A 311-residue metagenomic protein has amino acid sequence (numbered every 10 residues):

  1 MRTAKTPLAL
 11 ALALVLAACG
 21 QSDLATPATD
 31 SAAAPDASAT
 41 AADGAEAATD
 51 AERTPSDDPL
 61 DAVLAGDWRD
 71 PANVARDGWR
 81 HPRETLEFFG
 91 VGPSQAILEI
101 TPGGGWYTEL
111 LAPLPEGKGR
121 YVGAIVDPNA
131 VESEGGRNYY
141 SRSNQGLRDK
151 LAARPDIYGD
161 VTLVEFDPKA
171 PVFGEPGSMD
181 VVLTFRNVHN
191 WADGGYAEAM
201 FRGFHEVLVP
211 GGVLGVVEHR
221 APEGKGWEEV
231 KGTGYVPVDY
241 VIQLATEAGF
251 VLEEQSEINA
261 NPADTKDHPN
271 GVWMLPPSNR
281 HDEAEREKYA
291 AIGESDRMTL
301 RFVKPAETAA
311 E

Functional and structural regions predicted by a protein language model:
C19-S22: Bacterial signal peptide processing site
P55-G92, W106: Class I SAM-dependent methyltransferase Rossmann-like catalytic core, especially the SAM/SAH-binding loop
G92-G103: Conserved class I S-adenosyl-L-methionine
A112-P113, A197-P210: A short glycine-rich, Lys/Arg-flanked "PGG" loop and its adjoining helix->strand segment in the class I
V122-A124, G211-R220: Conserved beta-strand signature within the Rossmann-like core of class I S-adenosyl-L-methionine
Y158, P171-V182: A short acidic, Gly/Pro-enriched loop at the edge of an enzyme's catalytic core that lines a small-molecule cofactor
P168, N190-G203: A short, conserved alpha-helix within the catalytic core of class I
E287-E311: C-terminal lobe and adjacent flexible extensions of AdoMet/dcAdoMet transferase-like proteins
